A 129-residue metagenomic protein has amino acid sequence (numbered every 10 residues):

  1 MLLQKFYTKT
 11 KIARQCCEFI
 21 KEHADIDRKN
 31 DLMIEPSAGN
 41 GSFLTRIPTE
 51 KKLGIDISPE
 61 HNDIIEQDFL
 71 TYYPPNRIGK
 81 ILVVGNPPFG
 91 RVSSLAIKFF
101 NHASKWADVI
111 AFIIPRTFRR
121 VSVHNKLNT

Functional and structural regions predicted by a protein language model:
M1-T129: Class I S-adenosyl-L-methionine-dependent methyltransferase catalytic core
